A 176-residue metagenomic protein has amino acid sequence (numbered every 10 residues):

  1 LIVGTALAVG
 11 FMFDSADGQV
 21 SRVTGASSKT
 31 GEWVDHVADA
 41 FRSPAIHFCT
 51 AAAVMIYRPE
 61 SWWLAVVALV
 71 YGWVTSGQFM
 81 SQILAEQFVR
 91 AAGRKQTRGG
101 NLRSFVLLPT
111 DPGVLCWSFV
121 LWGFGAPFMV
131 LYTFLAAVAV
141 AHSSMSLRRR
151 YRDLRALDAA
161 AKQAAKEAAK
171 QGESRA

Functional and structural regions predicted by a protein language model:
L1-T30, V67: Membrane-embedded alpha-helical segments that form the functional core of polytopic membrane enzymes, especially those
D17-G18, G31, F128, A141: Internal amphipathic alpha-helical segments of the cytochrome P450 catalytic fold
K29-V37: Membrane-interface alpha-helices at helix entry/exit sites of multi-pass transporters
H36-K166, K170-A176: A feature for the membrane-embedded catalytic helix bundles of lipid/isoprenoid biosynthetic enzymes
